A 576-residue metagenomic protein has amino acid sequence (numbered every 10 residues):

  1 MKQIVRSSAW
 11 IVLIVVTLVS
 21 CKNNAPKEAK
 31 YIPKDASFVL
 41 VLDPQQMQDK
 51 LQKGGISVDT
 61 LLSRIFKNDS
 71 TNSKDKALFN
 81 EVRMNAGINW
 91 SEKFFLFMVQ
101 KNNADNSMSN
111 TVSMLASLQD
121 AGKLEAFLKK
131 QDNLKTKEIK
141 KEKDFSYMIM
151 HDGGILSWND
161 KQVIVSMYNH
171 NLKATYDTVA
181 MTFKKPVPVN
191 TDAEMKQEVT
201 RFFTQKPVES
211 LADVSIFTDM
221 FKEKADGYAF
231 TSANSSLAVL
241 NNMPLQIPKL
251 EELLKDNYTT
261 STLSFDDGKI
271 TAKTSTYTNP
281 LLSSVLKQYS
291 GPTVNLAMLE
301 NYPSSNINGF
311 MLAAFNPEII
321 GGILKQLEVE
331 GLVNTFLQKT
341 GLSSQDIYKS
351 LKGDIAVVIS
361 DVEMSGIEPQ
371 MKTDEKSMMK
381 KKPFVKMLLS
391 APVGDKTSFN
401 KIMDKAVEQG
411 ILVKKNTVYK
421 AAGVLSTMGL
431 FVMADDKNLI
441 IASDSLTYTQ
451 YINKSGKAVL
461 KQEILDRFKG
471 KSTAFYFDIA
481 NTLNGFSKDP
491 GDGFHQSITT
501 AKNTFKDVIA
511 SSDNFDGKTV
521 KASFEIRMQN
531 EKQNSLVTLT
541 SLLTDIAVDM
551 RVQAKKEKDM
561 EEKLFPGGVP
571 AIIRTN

Functional and structural regions predicted by a protein language model:
M1-Y31, S497-A501, V508, S512-V520 (+2 more regions): Bacterial Sec-dependent N-terminal signal peptides
C21-T136, E142-Y147, E194-K380, L543-N576: Structural boundary/hinge residues at secondary-structure and domain interfaces
V39-L40, M84-S210, K349, G353-K471: Single conserved position on a long alpha-helix in the C-terminal lobe of the eukaryotic protein kinase
F94-M98, G154-N159, E252-D266, I355-I359 (+3 more regions): Broad, structure-driven detector of short, well-ordered beta-strand segments within folded domains
A116, K273-T278, K437, D444 (+1 more regions): Short, hydrophobic/aromatic-enriched beta-strand segments in well-ordered soluble domains
Y168-K173, D226-Y228, S232-A238, Y277-L281 (+5 more regions): Hydrophobic lipid-interacting interfaces of membrane-associated proteins
V357-V362, L388, M403-A406, D436 (+5 more regions): Exposed, low-structure sequence patches enriched in small/polar residues
A422-G423, Q462-R467, Y476-A480, N484-K502 (+4 more regions): Interaction-prone hydrophobic/basic patches in short secondary-structure elements
